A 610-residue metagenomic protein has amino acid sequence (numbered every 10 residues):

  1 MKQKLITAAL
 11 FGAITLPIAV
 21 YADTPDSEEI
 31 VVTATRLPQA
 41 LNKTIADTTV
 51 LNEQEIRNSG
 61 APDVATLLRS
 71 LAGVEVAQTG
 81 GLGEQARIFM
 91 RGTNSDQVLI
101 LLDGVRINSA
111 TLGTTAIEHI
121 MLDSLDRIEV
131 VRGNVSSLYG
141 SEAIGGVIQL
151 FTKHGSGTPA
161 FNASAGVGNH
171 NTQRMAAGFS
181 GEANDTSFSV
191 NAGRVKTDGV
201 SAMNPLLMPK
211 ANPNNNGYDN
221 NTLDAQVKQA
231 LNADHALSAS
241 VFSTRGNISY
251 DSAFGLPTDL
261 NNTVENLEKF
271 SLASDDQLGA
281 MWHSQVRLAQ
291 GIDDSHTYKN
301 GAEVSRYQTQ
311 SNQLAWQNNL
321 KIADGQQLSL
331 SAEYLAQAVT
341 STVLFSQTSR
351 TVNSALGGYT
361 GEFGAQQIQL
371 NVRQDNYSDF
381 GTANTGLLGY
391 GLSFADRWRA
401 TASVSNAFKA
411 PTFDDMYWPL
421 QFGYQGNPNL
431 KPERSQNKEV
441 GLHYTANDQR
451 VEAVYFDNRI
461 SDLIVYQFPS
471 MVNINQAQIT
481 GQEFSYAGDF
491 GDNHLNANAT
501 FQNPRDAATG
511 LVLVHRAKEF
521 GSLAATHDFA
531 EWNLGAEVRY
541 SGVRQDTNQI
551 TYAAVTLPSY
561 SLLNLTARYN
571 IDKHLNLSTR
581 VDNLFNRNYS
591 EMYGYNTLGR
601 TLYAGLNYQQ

Functional and structural regions predicted by a protein language model:
S27-S59, R87, S95: N-terminal periplasmic "start-of-domain" segments of outer-membrane beta-barrel proteins
A65, R69-V105, D126: Extracytoplasmic beta-strand/coil segments of soluble accessory domains associated with Gram-negative outer-membrane
L68, I128-V130, I148-L150, L606: Non-catalytic regulatory/gating segments with a bias toward low-complexity or hydrophobic composition
V105-R132: Short acidic/polar hinge/loop motifs at secondary-structure boundaries that mediate gating or recognition
S136-S137, Q149-F151, S156-T158, N162-G166 (+2 more regions): Periplasmic-side early beta-strands and strand-to-turn transitions of outer-membrane beta-barrels
Q229-N232, F242, H283, K321-I460 (+4 more regions): Structural signature of Gram-negative outer-membrane beta-barrels, strongest in the C-terminal barrel of TonB-dependent
L256-Q277, Y307-Q310, S378-F380, S393 (+5 more regions): Outer-membrane beta-barrel signature, preferentially recognizing the C-terminal barrel domain of Gram-negative
D324, E362-I368, V451, Y455-R459 (+5 more regions): Gram-negative outer-membrane beta-barrel transporters
